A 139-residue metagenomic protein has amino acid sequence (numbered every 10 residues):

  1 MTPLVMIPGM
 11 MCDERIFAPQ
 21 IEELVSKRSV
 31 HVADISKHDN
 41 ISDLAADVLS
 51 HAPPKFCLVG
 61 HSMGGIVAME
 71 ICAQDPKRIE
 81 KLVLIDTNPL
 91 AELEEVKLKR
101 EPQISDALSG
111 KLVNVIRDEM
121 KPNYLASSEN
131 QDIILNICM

Functional and structural regions predicted by a protein language model:
M1-S42: Conserved HGGG/HGGXW glycine-rich cap/lid loop of the alpha/beta-hydrolase fold
I16-P19, E23, D43-D47, H51 (+4 more regions): Alpha-helical elements of Rossmann-like donor-binding domains used by nucleotide-donor carbohydrate transfer enzymes
V25-S29, H51-C57, K77: Short glycine/proline-enriched coil/turn segments at helix->beta-strand junctions
R28-V30, E80-V83, N130-I133: Short, basic/glycine-rich phosphate-binding loops at helix/coil junctions that contact nucleotide phosphates
A33, D39-F56: Conserved acidic catalytic loop of the alpha/beta-hydrolase fold
K55-L93: Conserved hydrolase catalytic core segment
E92-L98, G110-M139: Conserved alpha/beta-hydrolase catalytic His-Asp/Glu region
